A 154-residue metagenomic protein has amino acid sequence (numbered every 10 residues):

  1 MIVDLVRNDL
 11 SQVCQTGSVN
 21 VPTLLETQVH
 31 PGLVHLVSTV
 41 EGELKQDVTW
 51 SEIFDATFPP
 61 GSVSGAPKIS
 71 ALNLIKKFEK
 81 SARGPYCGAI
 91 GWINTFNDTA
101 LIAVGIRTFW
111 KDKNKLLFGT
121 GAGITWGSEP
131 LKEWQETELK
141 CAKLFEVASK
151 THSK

Functional and structural regions predicted by a protein language model:
M1-V13, T27-H30: Short acidic, Gly/Ser-rich segments with clustered Asp/Glu that frequently serve as metal-coordination loops in enzyme
V6-D9, N20, L74, G105: Short, hydrophobic/aromatic alpha-helical segments in well-folded domains
Q12-Q15, E129-L131: Short acidic, glycine/serine/threonine-rich loops at helix termini
C14-S38: Metal-dependent phosphodiester-processing active-site neighborhood
V29-K154: Conserved hydrophobic core element of enzyme catalytic domains
